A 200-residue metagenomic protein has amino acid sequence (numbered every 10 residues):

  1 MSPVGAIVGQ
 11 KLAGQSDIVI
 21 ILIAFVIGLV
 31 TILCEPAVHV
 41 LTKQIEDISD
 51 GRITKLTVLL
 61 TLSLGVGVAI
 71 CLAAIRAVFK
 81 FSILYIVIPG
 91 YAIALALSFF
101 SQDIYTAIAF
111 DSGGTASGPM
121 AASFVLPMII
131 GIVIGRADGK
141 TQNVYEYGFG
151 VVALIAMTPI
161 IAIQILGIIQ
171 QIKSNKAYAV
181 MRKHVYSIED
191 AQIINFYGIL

Functional and structural regions predicted by a protein language model:
M1-A6, L33-H39, V66-L84, F99-A107 (+2 more regions): Transmembrane helix-loop junctions in multi-pass membrane proteins
M1-L33: Membrane-embedded translocation segments of transport machinery
P3, I7, S16, I20 (+5 more regions): Membrane-helix interfacial "entry" motifs
V4-Q15, A37, L41-S49, V78 (+1 more regions): Hydrophobic alpha-helical segments of integral membrane proteins, encompassing both true transmembrane helices
K11-G14, I18-V19, Y85, P89-Y91 (+6 more regions): Mixed-charge, polar/low-complexity N-terminal
I21-S98: Helix-loop-helix junctions within the multi-pass membrane cores of secondary transporters/permeases
Q102-I199: C-terminal transmembrane helix-loop-helix hairpin of multi-pass membrane proteins
